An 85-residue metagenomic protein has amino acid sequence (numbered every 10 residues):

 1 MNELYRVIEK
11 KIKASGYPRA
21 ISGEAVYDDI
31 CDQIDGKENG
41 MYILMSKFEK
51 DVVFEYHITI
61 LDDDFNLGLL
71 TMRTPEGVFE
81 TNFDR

Functional and structural regions predicted by a protein language model:
M1-E24: N-terminal trafficking/processing presequences and adjacent post-cleavage segments of proteins routed to secretion
M1-N2, F83-R85: Short intrinsically disordered terminal tails
R19-F83: Acidic, low-complexity, intrinsically disordered interaction modules
